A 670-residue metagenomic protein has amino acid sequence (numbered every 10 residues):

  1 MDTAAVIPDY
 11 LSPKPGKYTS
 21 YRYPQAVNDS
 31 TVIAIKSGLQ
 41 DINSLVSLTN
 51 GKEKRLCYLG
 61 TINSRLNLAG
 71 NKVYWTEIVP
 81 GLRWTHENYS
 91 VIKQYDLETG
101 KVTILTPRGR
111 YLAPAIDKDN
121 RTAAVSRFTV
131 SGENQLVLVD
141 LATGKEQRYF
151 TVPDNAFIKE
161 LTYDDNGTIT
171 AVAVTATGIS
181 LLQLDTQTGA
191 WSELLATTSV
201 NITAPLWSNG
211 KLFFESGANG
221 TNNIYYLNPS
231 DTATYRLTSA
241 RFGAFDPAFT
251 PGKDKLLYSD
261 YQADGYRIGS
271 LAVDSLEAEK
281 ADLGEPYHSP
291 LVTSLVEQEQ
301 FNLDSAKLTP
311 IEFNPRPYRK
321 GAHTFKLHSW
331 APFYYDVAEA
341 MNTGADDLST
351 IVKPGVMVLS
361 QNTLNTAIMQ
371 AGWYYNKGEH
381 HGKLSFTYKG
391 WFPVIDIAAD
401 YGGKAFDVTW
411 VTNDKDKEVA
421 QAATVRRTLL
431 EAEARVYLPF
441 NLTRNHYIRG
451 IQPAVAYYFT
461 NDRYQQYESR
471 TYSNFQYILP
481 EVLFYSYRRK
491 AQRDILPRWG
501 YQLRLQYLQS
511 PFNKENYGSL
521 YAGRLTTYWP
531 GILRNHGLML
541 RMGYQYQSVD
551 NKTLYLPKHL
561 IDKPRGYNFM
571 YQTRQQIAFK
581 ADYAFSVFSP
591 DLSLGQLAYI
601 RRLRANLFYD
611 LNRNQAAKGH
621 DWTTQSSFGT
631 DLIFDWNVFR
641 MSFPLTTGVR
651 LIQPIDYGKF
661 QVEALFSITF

Functional and structural regions predicted by a protein language model:
M1, Y18, I35-L45, C57-N63 (+9 more regions): A flexible loop/linker signature enriched in serine peptidases of the S9 family
M1-N28, A34-S37, D41-I42, S216 (+3 more regions): Outer-membrane beta-barrel initiation region
I7-P15, K52-C57, G100-T106, K145-T151 (+2 more regions): A short beta-strand motif characteristic of beta-propeller blades
L82-R83, N222, R241-F245, A263-Y266 (+4 more regions): Outer-membrane beta-barrel translocator/channel fold
P107-R108, H323-K377, I397-Y401, Y457-F459 (+6 more regions): Transmembrane beta-strand segments that form the barrel wall of outer-membrane beta-barrel proteins
T350-P354, G378-G382, R426-A432, Y472-P480 (+5 more regions): Residues that define the transmembrane beta-barrel architecture of outer-membrane proteins
V356-S360, L384-G390, A399, A432-F440 (+8 more regions): Residues on the lipid-exposed face of transmembrane beta-strands in outer-membrane beta-barrel proteins
K404, T412, A422, E468-L603 (+2 more regions): C-terminal outer-membrane beta-barrel translocator/porin domains of Gram-negative envelope proteins and their
